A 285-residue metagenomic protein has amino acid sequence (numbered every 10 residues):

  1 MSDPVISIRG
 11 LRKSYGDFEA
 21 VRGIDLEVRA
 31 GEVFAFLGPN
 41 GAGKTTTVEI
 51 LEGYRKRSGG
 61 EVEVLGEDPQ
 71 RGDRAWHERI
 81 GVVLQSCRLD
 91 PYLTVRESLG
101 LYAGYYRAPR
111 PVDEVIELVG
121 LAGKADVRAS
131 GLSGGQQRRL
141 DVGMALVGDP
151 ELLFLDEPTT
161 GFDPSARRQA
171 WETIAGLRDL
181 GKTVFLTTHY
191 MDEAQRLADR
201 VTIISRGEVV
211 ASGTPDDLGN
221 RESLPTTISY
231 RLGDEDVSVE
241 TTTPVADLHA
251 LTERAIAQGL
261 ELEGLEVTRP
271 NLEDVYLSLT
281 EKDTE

Functional and structural regions predicted by a protein language model:
D3-I6, K13-L186, M191-S205, A211: ABC transporter nucleotide-binding domains
R9, D156, S229-R231: Beta-strand residues in well-ordered beta-sheet regions across diverse protein folds
H77, R206, S212-P215, S223-L224 (+1 more regions): ATP/adenylate-binding site constellation spanning eukaryotic-like Ser/Thr protein kinases, ABC-transporter
V95, V112, P215, R269-L272: Structural motif detector for alpha-helix initiation sites
D217-E285: Short, charged/small-residue-rich alpha-helical element at the C-terminal edge of ABC transporter nucleotide-binding
